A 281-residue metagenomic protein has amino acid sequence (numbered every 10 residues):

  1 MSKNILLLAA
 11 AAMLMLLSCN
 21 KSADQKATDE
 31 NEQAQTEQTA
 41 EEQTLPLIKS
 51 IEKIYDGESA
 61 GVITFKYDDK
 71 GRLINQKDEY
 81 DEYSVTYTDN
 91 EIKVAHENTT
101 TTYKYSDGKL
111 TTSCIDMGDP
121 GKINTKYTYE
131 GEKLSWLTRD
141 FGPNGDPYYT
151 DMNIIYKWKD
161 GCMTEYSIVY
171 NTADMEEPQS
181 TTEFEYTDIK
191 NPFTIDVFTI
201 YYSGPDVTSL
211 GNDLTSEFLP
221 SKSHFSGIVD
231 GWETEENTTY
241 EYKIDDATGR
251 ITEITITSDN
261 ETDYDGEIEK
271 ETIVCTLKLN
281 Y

Functional and structural regions predicted by a protein language model:
M1-I5, N20-K21: Positively charged n-region of N-terminal signal peptides that target proteins for export
L7-A11: Sec-dependent N-terminal signal peptides
A12-M13, E30: Repetitive helical segments and hydrophobic/amphipathic motifs
M15-S18: C-terminal motif of bacterial Sec signal peptides marking the signal peptidase cleavage site
S22-Y281: Buried hydrophobic residues that stabilize the cores of well-folded domains
